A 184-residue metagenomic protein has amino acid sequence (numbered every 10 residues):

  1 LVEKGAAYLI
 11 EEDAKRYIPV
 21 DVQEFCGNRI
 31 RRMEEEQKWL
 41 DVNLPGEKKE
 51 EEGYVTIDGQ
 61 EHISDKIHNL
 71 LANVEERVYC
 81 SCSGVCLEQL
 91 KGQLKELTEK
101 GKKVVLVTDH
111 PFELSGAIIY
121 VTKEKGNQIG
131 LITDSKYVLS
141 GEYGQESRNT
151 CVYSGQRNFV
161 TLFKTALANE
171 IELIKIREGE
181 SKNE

Functional and structural regions predicted by a protein language model:
L1, P19-V20: N-terminal, charged amphipathic alpha-helical interaction modules
V2-I10: A short, conserved structural fragment
A7-Y8, I67-L70, S140-Y143: Short, flexible, solvent-exposed loop/turn segments with mixed acidic/basic and small polar residues
I10-R16: Short, Lys/Arg-rich nucleic-acid/phosphate-binding segment
K15, E76, G126-I129: Generic beta-strand structural signal
V20-L97: PLD-like (HKD) phosphodiesterase/transphosphatidyltransferase domain
C86-E88, G92-E184: C-terminal regulatory/effector modules of DNA-binding transcriptional regulators
